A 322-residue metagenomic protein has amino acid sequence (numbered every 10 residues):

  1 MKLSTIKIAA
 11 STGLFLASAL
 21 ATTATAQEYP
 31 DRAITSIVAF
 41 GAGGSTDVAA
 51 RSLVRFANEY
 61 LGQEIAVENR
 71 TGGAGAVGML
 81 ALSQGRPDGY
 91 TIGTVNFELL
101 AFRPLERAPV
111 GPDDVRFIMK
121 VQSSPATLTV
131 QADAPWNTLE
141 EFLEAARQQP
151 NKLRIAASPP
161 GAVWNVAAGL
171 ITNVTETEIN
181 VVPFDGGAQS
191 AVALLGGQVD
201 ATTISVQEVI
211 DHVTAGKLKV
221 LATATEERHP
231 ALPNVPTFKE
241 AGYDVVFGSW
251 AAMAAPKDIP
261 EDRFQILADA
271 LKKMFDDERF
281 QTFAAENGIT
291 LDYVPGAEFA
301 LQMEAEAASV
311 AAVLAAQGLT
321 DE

Functional and structural regions predicted by a protein language model:
M1-G13: Bacterial N-terminal signal peptides that target proteins for export
L20-A26: Sec/Tat signal peptide C-region and signal peptidase I cleavage site
A26-D114, K152, N173-A201, H212 (+2 more regions): N-terminal (or domain-start) structured segment
D31-A33, N173-V174, E261-E322: An extracytoplasmic/periplasmic, membrane-proximal ligand-sensing/linker region
G43, F97, Q131-W136, S158-A162 (+4 more regions): Short coil/turn segments
A81-Y90, R103-Q189, W250-F283: Hinge/capping helix and adjacent helix->loop/strand transition within the periplasmic-binding protein
S123, V209-D276, A305-A308, V313 (+1 more regions): C-terminal lobe and pocket-closing loops of periplasmic/extracytoplasmic Venus-flytrap solute-binding proteins
K152, A156-P160, W164-V235: Ligand-binding pocket segment of bilobal, Venus flytrap-like solute-binding proteins
